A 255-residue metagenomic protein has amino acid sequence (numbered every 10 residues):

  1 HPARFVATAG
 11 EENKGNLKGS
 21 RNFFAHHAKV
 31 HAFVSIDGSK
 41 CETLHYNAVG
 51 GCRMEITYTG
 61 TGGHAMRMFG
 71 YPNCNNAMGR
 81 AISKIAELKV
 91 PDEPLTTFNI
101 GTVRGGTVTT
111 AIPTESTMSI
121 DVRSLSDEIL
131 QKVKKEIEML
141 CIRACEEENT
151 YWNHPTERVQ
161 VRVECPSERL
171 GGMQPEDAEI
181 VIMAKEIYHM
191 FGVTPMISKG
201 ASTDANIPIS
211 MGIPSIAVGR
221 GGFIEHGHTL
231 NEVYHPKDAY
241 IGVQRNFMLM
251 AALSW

Functional and structural regions predicted by a protein language model:
H1-G51: Acidic/histidine-rich catalytic neighborhood of metal-dependent amide-processing enzymes
G15-N16, Y71-N75: Glycine-rich anion/phosphate-binding loop at the beta-strand->alpha-helix junction
G38-C41, M66-R67, C74-W255: Metal-dependent amide/peptide-bond hydrolase catalytic core, centered on the "pita-bread" metallohydrolase fold
C52-M54, S116: Hydrophobic core residues within well-ordered beta-strands of beta-rich domains
M54, A65-M68: Short glycine-/aliphatic-rich beta-strand segments at the starts of folded cytosolic domains
